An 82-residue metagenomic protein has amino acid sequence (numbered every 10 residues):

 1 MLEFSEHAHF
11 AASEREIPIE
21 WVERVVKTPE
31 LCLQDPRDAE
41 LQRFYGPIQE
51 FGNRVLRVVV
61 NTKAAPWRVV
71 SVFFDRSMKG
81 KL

Functional and structural regions predicted by a protein language model:
M1-L82: Ribonuclease/tRNase effector modules and their secretory precursors
